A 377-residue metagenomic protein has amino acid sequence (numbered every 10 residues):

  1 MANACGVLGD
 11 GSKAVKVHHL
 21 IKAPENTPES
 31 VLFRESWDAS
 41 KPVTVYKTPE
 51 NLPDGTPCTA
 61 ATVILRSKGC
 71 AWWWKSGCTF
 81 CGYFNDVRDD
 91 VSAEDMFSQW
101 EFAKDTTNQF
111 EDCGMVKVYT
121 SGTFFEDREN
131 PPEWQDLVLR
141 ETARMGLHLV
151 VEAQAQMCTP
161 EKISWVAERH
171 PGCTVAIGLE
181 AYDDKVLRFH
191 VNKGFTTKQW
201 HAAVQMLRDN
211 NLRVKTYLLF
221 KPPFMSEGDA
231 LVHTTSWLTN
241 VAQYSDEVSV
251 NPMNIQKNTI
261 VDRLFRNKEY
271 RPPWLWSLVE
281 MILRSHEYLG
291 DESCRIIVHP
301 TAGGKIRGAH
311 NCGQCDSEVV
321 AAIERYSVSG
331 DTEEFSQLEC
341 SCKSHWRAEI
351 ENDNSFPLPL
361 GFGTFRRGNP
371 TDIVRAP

Functional and structural regions predicted by a protein language model:
M1-E35, N254-P377: Auxiliary Fe-S-binding modules of radical SAM enzymes
P42-S98: Canonical Radical SAM [4Fe-4S] cluster-binding loop centered on the CxxxCxxC motif and its immediate flanking residues
T59, D112-G114, M145-L149, H170-C173 (+3 more regions): Short, well-ordered coil/turn segments that N-cap beta-strands
C78, R169-C173, V232-V250, D316-S344: Structural recognition of alpha->loop->beta junctions
G82-N130, T142-C158, G172-W200, E247-N251: Core AdoMet radical
K104-E111, V138-R144, S164-G172, Q205-D209 (+1 more regions): Acidic (Asp/Glu)-rich catalytic clusters
R128-D136, T159-E168, G228: Distinct, well-ordered alpha-helical segments
K198-T259, V279-P300: Conserved C-terminal portion of the radical SAM core fold that forms the substrate/S-adenosylmethionine-binding
